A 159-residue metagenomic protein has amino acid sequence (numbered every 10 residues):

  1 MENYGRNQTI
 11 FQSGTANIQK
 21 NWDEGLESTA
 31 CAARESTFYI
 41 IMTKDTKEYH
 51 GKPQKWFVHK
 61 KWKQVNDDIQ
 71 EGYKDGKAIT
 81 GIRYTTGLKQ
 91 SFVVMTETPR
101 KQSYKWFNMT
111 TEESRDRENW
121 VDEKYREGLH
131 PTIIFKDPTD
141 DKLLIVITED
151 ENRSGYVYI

Functional and structural regions predicted by a protein language model:
M1-I159: Terminus-proximal functional modules
